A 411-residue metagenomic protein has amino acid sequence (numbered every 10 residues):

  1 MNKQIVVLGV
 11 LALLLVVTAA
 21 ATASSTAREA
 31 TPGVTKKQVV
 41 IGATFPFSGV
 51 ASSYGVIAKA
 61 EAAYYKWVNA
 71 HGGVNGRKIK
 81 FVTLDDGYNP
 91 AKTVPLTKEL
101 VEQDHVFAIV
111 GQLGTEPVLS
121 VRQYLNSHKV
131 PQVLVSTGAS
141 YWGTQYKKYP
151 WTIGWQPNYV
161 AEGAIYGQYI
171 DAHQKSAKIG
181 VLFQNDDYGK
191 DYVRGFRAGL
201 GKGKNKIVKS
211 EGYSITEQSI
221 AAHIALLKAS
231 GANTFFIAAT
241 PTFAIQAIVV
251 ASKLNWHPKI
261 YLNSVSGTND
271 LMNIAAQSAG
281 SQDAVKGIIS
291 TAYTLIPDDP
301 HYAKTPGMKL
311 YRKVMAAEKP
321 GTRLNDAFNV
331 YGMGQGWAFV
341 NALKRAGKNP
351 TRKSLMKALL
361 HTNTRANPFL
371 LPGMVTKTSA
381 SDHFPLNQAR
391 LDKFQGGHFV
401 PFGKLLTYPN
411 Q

Functional and structural regions predicted by a protein language model:
M1-V40, N410-Q411: Short, low-complexity disordered leader/linker segments with a strong preference for bacterial N-terminal type II
S24-G42, G73-K78, D171-A177, N349: Immediate post-signal peptide segment of exported/extracytoplasmic ligand-binding proteins
A27-E29, Q38, S52-K59, H71-Q145 (+3 more regions): Beta-alpha junction/loop-to-helix N-cap segments that form part of ligand/metal-binding clefts
R28-K37, G42-A62, L84-A91, L113-G114 (+4 more regions): Extracytoplasmic "Venus flytrap"
T93, G154-K178, Q218-A221, A244 (+1 more regions): Hydrophobic alpha-helical segments within soluble ligand-binding/sensing domains
H105-E211, Y261-S290: Extracytoplasmic ligand/sensor domains, especially the bilobed periplasmic-binding protein
A251-G332, L405-P409: Extracellular/periplasmic periplasmic-binding protein-like sensory domains
A317-N329, V340-H398: Segments of small-molecule ligand-sensing domains
